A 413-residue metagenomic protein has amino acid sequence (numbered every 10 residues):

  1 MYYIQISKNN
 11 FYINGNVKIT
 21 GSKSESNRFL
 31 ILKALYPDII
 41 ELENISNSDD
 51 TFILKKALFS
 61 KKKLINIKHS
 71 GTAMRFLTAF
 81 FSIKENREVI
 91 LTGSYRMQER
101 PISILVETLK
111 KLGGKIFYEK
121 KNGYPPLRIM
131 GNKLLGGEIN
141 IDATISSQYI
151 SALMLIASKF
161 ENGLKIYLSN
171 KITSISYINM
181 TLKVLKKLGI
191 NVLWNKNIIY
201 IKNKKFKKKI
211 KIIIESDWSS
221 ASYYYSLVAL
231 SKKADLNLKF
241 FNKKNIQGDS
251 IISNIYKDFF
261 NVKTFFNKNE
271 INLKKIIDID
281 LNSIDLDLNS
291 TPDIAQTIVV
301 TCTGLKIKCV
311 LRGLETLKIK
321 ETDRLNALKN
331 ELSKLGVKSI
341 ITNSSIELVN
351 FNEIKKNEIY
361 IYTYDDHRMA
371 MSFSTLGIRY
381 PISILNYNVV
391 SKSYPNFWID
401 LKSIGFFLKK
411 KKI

Functional and structural regions predicted by a protein language model:
M1-I413: Short, structured segments at the rim of ligand-binding sites
